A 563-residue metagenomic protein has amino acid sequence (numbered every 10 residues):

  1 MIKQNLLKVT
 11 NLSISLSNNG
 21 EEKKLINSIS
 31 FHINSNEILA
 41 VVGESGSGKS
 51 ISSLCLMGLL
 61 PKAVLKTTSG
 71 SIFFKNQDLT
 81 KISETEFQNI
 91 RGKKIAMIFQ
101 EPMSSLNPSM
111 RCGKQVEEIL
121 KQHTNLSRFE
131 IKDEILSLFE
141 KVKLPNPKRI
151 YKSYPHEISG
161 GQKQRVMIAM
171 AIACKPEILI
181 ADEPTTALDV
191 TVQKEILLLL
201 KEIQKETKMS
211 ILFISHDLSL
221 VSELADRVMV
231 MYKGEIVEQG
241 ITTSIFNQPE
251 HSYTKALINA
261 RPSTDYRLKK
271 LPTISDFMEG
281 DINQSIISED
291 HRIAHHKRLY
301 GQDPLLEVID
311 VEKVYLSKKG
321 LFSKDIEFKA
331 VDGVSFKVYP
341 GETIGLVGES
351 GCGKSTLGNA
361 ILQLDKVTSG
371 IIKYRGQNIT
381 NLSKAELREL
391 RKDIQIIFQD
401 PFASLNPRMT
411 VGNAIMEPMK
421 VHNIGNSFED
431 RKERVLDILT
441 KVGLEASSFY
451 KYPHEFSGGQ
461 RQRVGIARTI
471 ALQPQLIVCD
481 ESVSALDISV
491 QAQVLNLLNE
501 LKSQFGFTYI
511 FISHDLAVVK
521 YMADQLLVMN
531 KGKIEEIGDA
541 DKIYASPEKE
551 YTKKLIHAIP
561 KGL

Functional and structural regions predicted by a protein language model:
N5, P145-K148, T242-E307, S317-F322 (+1 more regions): Short catalytic/signature loops enriched in Gly
K66-D78, G370-N378, L390: Conserved ABC transporter NBD signature motif
G92, H156, C174, H454 (+1 more regions): Conserved signature/switch motifs of ABC ATPase nucleotide-binding domains
E130-R149, N423, E429-S447, I556-H557: Conserved ABC ATPase "signature" region
A173-E177, A471-Q475, Q491: A short, proline-enriched helix->beta-strand linker immediately N-terminal to the Walker B motif in ABC-type P-loop
